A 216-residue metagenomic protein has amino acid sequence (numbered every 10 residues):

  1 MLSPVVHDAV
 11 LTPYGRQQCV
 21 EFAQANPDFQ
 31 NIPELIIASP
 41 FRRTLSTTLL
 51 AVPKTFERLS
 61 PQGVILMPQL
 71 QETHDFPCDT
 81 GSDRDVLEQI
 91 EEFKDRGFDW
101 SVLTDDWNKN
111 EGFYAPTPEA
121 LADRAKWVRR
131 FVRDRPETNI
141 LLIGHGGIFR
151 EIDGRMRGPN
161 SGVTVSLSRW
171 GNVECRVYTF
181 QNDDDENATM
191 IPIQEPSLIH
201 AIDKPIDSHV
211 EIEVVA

Functional and structural regions predicted by a protein language model:
M1-Q62, L66, P118: Active-site-proximal alpha-helix that buttresses catalytic centers in soluble enzyme cores
S3, E72-F93, R150-A216: Acidic, low-complexity terminal tails and accessory targeting/binding regions of phosphate-metabolizing enzymes
V5, R96-P116: Short glycine/proline- and acidic residue-enriched helix-loop micro-motifs that form flexible lids or anion-recognition
D28-I32, V132-N139: Glycine-rich phosphate-binding loop signature in dinucleotide/nucleotide-binding domains
I37, T138-I148, I152: Beta-strand elements within well-structured catalytic alpha/beta cores of enzymes that handle phosphate/sulfate esters
P40, L59-C78, L103-E111: A short, structured active-site edge motif that brings together acidic residues
R42, L70, G147-F149: Catalytic metal-binding/acid-base residues of hydrolase active sites
L121-E137: A short, acidic, amphipathic alpha-helical segment used as a generic capping/interface helix at domain edges
